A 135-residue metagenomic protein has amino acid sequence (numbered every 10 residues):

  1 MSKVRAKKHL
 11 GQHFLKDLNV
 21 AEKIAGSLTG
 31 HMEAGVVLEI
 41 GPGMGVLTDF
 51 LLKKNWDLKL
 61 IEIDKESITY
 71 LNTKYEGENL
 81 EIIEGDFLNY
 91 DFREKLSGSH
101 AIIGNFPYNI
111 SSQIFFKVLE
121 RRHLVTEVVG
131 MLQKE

Functional and structural regions predicted by a protein language model:
M1-E135: Catalytic cores of RNA-modifying enzymes
